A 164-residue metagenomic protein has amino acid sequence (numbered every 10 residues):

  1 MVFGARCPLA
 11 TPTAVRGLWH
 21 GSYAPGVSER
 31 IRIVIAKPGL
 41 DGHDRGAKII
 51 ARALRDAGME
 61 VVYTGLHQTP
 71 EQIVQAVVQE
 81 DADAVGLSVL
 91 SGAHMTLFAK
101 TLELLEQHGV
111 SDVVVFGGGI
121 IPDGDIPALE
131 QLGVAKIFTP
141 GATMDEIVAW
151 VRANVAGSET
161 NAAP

Functional and structural regions predicted by a protein language model:
A47-A149, A156-G157: Cofactor-cradling patches in redox/metallo enzymes
N154-P164: Flexible inter-domain linker/hinge segments
